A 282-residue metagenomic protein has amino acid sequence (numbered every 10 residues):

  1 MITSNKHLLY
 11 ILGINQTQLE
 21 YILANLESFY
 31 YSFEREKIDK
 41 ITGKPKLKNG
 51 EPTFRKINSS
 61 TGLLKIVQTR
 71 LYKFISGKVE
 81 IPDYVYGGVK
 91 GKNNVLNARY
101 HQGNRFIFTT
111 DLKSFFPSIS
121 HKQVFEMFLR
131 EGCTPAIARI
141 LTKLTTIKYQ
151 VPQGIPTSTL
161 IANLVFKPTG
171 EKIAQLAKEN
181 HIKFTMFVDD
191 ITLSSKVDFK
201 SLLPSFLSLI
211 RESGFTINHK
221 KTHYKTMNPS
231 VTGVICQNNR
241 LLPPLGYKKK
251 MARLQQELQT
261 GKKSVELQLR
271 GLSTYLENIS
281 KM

Functional and structural regions predicted by a protein language model:
M1-T110, F115-I155, L164-E171, Q175 (+1 more regions): Right-hand nucleic-acid polymerase module
T109-K113, G154, S158, N180-S195: Catalytic palm active-site di-aspartate
